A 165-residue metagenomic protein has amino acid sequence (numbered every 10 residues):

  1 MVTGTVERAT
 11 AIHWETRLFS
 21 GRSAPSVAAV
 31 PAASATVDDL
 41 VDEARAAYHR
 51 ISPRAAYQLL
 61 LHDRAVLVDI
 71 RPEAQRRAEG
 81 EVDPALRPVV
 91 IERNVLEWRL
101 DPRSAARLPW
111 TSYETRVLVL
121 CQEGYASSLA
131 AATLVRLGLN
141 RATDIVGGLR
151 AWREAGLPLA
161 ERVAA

Functional and structural regions predicted by a protein language model:
M1-A65, E73-V117, Y125-A165: Rhodanese-like catalytic fold shared by cysteine-dependent sulfurtransferases and DSP/PTP-type phosphatases
V68: Active-site flanking residues adjacent to catalytic metal/cofactor-binding acidic residues
L120: Short, surface-exposed ligand- or partner-binding patches at beta-edge/loop junctions that are enriched in aromatics
